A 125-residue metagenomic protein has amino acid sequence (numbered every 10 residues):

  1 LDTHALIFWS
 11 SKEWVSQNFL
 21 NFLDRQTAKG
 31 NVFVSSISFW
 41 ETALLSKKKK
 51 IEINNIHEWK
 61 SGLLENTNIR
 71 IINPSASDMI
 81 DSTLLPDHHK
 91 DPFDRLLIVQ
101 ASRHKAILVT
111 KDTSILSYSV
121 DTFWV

Functional and structural regions predicted by a protein language model:
L1-V34, K48-G62, H104, T113: Short, well-structured N-terminal submotif of metal-dependent ribonuclease cores
A5, S38-F39, D78, L97 (+1 more regions): Alpha-helix capping/helix-boundary segments
N31, N68-R70, D121: Conserved beta-strand segments of alpha/beta enzyme cores
S35, P74, F93, K111: Replace "coordinates the UDP/GDP/TDP-sugar" with "coordinates nucleotide-activated sugar donors
K60-D87: Acidic catalytic patch
N66, L96-V125: Acidic, PIN/NYN-like endoribonuclease modules and their adjacent C-terminal/linker elements
D87-F93: Donor nucleotide-sugar recognition loop
